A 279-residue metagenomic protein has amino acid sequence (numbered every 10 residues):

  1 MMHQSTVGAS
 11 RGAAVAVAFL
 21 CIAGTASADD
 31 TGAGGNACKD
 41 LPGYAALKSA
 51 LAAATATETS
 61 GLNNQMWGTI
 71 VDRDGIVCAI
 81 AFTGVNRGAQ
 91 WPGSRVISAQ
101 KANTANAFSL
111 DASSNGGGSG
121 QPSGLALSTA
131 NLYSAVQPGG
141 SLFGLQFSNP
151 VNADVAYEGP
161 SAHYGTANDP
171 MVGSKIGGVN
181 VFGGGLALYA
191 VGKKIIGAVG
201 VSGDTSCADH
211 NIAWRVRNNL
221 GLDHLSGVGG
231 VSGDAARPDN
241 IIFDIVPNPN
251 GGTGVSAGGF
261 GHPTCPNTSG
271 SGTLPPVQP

Functional and structural regions predicted by a protein language model:
M2-A14: Bacterial N-terminal signal peptides that target proteins for export
A13-A23: Bacterial N-terminal signal peptides
G24-A28: Sec/Tat signal peptide C-region and signal peptidase I cleavage site
D29-P279: Flexible, solvent-exposed loop/hinge segments and secondary-structure transition points
